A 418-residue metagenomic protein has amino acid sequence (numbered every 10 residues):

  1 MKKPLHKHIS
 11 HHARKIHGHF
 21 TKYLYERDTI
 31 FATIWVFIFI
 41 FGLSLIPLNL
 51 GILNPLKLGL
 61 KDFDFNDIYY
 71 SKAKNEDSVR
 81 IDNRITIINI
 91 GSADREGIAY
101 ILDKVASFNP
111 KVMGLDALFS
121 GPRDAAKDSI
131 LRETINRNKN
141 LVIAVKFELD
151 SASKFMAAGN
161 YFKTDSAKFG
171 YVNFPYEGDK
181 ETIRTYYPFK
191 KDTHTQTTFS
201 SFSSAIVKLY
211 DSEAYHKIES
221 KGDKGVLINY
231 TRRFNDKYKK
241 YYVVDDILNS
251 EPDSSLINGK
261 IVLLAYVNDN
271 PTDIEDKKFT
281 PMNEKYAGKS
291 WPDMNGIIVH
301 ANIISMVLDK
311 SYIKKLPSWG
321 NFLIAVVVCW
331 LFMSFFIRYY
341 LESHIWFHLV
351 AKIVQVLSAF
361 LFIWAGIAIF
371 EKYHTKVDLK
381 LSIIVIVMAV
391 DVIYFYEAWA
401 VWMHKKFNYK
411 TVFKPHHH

Functional and structural regions predicted by a protein language model:
M1-K3: N-terminal targeting leaders characterized by basic, low-complexity, disordered sequences that direct proteins
L5-K221, I257-F347, A359-F362, A389-V392: Non-transmembrane functional regions of envelope-associated proteins
F39, A73, Y242-D245, S334 (+2 more regions): Short, isolated positions within intrinsically disordered regulatory regions of eukaryotic proteins
D64, K240-L248, T375-L379, T411: Short, solvent-exposed coil/turn linker segments
K190, A214, F234, D245-D246 (+3 more regions): Generic alpha-helical secondary structure signal
H216-S254: Functional beta-strand-loop-alpha-helix junction segments that form "active/interaction loops" within catalytic
N321, E342-H418: Alpha-helical transmembrane segments forming the membrane-embedded cores of inner-membrane proteins across
